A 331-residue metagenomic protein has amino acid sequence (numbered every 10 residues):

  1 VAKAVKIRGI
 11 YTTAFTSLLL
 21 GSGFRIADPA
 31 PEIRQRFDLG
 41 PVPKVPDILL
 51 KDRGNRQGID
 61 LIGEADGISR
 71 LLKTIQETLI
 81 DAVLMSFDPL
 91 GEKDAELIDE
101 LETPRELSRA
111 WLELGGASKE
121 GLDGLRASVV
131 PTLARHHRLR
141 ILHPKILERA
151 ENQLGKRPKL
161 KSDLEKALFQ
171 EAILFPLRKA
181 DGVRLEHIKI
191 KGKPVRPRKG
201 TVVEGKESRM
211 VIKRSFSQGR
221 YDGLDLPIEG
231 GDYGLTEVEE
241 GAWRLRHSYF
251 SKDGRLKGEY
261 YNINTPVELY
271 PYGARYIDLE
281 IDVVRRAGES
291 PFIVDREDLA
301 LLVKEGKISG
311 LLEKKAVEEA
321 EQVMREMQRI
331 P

Functional and structural regions predicted by a protein language model:
V1-G9, Q57-G63: Short hydrophobic beta-strand segments
K3, D81-Y249, D253-Y260, G310-E313 (+1 more regions): Active-site bordering "gate/hinge" segments that shape substrate access to catalytic or cofactor-binding pockets
R8-D38: N-terminal ordered "arm"
T16-L20, R25, Q76, I80-P89: Long, basic N-terminal domains or extensions that often function in RNA/ssDNA interaction or organelle/cellular
I33-D81: Long, continuous compositionally biased terminal/linker segments
L49, T201, E280-V284: Short, surface-exposed charged micro-motifs
R255-A287: Short, internal acidic amphipathic alpha-helical interface segments that mediate docking to partner proteins
I277-R325: A hydrophobic, small-residue-rich beta->alpha segment in the mid-to-C-terminal subdomain of diverse proteins
